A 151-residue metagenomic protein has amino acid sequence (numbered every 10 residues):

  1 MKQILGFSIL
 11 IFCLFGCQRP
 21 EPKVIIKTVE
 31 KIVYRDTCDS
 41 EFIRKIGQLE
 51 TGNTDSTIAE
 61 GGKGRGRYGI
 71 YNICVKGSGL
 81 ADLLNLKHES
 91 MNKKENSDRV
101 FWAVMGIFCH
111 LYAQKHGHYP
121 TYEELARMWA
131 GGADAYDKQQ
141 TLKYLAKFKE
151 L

Functional and structural regions predicted by a protein language model:
I4-C13: Sec-dependent N-terminal signal peptides
Q18-P20: Bacterial signal peptide processing site
V24-I32: Intrinsic-disorder/low-complexity detector
T37-T54, I70, F101, E123-A133: Short, functionally critical alpha-helical segments immediately adjacent to catalytic or ligand/cofactor-binding
Q48, T57-V75: Extracytoplasmic strand-loop-helix segments at the start of, or within, the mature domains of secreted/periplasmic
N72, K76-Y136, L151: Alpha-helical segment that forms one wall of the substrate-binding/catalytic cleft in peptidoglycan-active domains
Q139-L142: Domain-level detector for trafficking modules
Y144-L151: Short secondary-structure subsegments characteristic of cysteine-rich extracellular domains
